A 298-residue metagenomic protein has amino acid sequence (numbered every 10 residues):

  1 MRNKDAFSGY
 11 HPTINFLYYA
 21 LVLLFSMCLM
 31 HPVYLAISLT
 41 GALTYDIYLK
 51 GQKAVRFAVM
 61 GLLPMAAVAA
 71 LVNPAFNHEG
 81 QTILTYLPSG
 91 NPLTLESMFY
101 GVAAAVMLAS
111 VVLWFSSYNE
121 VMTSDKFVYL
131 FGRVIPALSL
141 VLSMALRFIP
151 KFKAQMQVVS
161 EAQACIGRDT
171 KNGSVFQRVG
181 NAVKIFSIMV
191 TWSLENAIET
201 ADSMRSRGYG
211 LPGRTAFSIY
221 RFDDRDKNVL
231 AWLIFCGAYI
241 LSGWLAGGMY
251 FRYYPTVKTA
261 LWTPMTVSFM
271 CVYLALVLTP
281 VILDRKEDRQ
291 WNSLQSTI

Functional and structural regions predicted by a protein language model:
M1-Y19, H78-Y100, A260: Interfacial loop/helix-cap signal at membrane boundaries in integral membrane proteins
R2-I47, V158, A162-I298: Transmembrane alpha-helix interface motif
T40-K50, P64-A69: Alpha-helical transmembrane segments and their membrane-interface exit regions
K50-G51, H78: Short loop/turn hinge sites at secondary-structure boundaries
G51-V59: Interfacial helix-loop-helix linkers and transmembrane-helix boundary segments in multi-pass membrane proteins
A58-F176, R289-I298: Juxtamembrane/interface alpha-helical elements of multi-pass membrane proteins
